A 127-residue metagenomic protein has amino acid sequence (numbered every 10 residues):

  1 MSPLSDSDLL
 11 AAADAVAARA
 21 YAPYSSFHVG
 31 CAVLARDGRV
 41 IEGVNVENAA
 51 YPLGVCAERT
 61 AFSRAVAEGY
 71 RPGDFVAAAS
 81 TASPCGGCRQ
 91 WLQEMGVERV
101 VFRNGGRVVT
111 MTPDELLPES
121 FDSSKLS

Functional and structural regions predicted by a protein language model:
M1-A11, N104: Short, compositionally biased leader-like segments
S5, P23-S25, A49-L53: Alpha-helix N-cap/loop-to-helix boundary motif
D8-A22: Short, basic/aromatic recognition patches
A13, C31-A32, A61, A65: Small-residue (primarily alanine) positions within well-ordered alpha-helices, especially packing/interaction faces
A20-S25, G43-N45: Short N-terminal helix-initiation segments at or just after the protein's N-terminus
S25-A35: Short beta-strand scaffold segments in enzyme catalytic cores
E42-L126: Zn2+-dependent cytidine deaminase-like catalytic core
